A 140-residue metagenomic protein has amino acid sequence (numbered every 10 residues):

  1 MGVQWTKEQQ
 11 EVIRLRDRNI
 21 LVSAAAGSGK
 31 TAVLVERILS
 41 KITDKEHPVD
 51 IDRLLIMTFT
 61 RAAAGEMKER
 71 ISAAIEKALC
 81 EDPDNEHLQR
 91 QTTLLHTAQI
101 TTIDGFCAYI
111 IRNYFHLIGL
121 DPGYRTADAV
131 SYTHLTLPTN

Functional and structural regions predicted by a protein language model:
M1-I118: P-loop NTPase Walker
M57, R125-A129: Conserved phosphate/pyrophosphate-binding and hydrolysis machinery centered on Walker-type P-loop NTPases, extending
R61, A129-Y132: Generic detection of long, well-ordered alpha-helical segments
G119-Y124: Short hinge/gating elements
T133-T139: Conserved small/polar residues in nucleotide/adenosyl-binding loops
